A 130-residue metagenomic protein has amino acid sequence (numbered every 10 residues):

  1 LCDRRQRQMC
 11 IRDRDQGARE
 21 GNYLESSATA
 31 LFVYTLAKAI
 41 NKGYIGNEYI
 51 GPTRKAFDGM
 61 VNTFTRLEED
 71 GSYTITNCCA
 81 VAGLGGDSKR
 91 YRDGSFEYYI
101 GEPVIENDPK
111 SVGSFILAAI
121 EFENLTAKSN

Functional and structural regions predicted by a protein language model:
L1-I11: Single conserved hydrophobic/aromatic residue that forms the stacking wall/gate of nucleotide- or nucleobase-binding
R5, A18-L31: Long, repeat-rich segments with strong aromatic
R12-G21, I100-G101: Acidic, serine/threonine- and proline-rich low-complexity regulatory regions
L24, N41-N130: CBM-like carbohydrate-recognition segments
S27, F32-L36, A118: Active-site-proximal alpha-helical segments within enzyme catalytic domains
